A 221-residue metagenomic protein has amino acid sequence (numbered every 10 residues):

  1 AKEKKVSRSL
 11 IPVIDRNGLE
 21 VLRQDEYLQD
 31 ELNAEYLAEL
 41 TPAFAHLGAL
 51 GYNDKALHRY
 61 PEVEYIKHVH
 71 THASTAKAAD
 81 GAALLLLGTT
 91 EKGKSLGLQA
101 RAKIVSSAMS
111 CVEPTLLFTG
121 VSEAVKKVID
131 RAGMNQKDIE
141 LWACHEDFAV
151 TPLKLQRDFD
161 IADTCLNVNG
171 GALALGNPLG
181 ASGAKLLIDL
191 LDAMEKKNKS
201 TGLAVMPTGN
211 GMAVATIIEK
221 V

Functional and structural regions predicted by a protein language model:
A1-T90, S95, D158, C165: N-terminal extracellular/periplasmic Venus flytrap/periplasmic-binding protein-like
L10-D15, L98-M109, Q136-E146, T164-G171 (+1 more regions): Beta-strand segments within the central parallel beta-sheet cores of soluble alpha/beta enzyme folds
E20-L28, P114-V121, E146-T164, P178-S182 (+1 more regions): Short glycine/threonine-rich loop-to-helix capping motif typified by GTGT followed within a few residues by an Asp-Pro
V63-K67, T71-T89, G183-V221: Conserved beta-strand-centric core segments of catalytic alpha/beta enzyme folds
H70-A83, V105-R131, C144, L175-D189 (+1 more regions): Active-site pocket-shaping loop/turn-to-helix segments
T89, V125, P152: Generic structural marker for isolated residues within well-ordered, non-membrane alpha-helices of soluble domains
E91-G93, A149, L173: Short, glycine-/Ser/Thr-/acidic-enriched flexible segments
G93-A100, K126-E140, D158-D160: Phosphate/pyrophosphate-binding loops at sites that engage ATP/ADP/AMP, CoA/4′-phosphopantetheine, polyphosphate
